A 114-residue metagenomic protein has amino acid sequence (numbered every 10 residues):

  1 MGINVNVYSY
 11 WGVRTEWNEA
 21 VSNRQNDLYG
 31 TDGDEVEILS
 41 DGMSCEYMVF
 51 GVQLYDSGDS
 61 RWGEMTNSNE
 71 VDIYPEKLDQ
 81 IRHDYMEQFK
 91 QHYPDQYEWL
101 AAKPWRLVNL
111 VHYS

Functional and structural regions predicted by a protein language model:
M1-Q91, D95-W99, K103, S114: Acidic (Asp/Glu-rich) sequence patches and key acidic residues that form negatively charged surfaces used
P104-N109: Core of folded catalytic or high-affinity ligand/protein-binding domains in predominantly eukaryotic proteins
